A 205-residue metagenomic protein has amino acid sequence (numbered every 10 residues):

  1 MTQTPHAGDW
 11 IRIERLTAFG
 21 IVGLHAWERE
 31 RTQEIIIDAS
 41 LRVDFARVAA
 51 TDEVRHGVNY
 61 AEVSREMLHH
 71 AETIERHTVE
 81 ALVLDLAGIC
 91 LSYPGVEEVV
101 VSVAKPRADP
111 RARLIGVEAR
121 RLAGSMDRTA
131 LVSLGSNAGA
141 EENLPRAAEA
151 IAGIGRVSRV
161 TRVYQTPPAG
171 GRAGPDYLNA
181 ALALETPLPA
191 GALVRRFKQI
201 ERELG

Functional and structural regions predicted by a protein language model:
M1-R128: N-terminal, polar/charged subdomain of small-to-medium soluble alpha/beta proteins
H77, R107, G124-G205: Core catalytic alpha/beta fold that binds nucleotide/phospho-ligands
